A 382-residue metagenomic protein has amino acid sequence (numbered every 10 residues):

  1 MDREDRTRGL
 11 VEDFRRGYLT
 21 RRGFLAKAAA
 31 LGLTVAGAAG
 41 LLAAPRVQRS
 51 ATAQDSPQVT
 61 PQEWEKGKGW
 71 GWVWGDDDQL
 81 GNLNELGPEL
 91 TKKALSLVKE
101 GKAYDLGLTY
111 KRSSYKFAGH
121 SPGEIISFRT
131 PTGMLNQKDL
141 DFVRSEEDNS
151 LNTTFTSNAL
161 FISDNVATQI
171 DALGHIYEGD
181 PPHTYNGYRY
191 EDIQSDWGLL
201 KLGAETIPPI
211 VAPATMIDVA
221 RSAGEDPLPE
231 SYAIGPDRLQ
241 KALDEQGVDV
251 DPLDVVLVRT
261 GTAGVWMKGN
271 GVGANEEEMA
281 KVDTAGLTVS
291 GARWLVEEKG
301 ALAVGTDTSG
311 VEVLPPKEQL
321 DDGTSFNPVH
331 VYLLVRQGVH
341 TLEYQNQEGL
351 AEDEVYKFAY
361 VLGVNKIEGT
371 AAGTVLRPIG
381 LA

Functional and structural regions predicted by a protein language model:
M1-G23, G32, G37, P45-R46: N-terminal secretory signal peptides
Y18, L33, A38, Q169 (+2 more regions): Gly/Ser/Thr-rich helix-start
K27-A28: Generic alpha-helical secondary-structure signal
A38-A39, T215: Long, low-complexity, tandem-repeat intrinsically disordered regions
L41-A53: Signal peptide processing junction and immediate N-terminal pro/mature segment of secreted/exported proteins
Q54-A382: Active-/binding-site microenvironments in catalytic and ligand-binding cores
